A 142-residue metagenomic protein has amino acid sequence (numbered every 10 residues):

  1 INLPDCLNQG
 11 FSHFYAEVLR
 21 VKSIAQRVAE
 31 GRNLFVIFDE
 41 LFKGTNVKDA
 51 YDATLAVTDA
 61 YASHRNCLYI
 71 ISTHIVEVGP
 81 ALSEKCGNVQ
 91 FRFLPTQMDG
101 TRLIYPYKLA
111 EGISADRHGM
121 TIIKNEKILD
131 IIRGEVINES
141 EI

Functional and structural regions predicted by a protein language model:
I1-I142: ATPase nucleotide-binding head domains, primarily ABC-like/P-loop NTPase cores
